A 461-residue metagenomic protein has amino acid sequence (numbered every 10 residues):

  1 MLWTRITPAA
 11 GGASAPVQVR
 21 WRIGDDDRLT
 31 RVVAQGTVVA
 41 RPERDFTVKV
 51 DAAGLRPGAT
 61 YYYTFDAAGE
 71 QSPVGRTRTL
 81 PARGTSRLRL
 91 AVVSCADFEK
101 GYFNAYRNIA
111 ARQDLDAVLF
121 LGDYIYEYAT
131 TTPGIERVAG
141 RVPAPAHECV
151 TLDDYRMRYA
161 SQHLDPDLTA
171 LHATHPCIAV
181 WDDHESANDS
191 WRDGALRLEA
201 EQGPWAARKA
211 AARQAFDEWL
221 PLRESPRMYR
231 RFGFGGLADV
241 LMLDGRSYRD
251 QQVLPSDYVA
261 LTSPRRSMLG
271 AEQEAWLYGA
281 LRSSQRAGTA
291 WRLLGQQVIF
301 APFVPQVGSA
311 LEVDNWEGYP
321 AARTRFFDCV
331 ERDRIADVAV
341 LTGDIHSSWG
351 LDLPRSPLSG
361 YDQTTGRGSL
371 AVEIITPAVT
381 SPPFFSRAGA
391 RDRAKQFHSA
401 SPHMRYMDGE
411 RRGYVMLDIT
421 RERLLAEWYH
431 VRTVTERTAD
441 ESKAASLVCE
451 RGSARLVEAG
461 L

Functional and structural regions predicted by a protein language model:
M1-L461: Metal-dependent phosphoester/phosphodiester hydrolase catalytic core
